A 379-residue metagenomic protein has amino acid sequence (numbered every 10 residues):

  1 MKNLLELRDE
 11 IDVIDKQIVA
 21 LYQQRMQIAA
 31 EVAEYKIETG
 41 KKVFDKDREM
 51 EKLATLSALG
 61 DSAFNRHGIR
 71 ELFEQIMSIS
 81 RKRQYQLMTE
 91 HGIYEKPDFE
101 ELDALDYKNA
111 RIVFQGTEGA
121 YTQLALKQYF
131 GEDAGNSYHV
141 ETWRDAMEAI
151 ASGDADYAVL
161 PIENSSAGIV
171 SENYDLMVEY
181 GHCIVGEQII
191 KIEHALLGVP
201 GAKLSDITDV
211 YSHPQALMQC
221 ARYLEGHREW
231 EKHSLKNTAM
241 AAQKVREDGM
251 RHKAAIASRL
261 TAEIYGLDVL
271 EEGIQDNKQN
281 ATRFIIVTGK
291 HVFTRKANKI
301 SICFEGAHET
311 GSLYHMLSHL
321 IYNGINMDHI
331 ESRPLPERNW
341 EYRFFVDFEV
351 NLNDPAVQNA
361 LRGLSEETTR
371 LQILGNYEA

Functional and structural regions predicted by a protein language model:
M1-A379: Domain-level signature for soluble enzymes in the chorismate/prephenate branch of the shikimate pathway
